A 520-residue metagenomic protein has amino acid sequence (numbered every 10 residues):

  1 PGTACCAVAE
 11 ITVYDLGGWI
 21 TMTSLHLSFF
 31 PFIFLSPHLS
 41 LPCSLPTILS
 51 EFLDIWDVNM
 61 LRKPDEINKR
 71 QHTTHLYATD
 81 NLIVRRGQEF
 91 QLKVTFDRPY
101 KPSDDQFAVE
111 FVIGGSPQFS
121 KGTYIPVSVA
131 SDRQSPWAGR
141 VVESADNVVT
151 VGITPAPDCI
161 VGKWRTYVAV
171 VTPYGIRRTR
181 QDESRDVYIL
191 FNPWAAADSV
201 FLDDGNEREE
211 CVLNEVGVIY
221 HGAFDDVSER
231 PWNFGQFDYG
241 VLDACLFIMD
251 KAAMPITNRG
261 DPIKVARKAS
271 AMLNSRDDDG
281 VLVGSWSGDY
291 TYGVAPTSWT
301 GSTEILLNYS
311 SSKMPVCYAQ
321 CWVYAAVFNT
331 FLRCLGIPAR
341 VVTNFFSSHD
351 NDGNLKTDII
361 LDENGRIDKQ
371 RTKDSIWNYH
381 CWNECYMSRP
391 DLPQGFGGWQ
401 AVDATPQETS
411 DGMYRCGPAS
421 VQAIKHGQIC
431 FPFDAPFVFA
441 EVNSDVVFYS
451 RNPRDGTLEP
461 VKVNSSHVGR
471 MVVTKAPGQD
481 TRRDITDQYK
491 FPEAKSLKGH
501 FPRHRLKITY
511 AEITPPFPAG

Functional and structural regions predicted by a protein language model:
T12, G17-W19, G301-N443: Hydrophobic/aromatic-rich core segments of domains that either
G17, A197-G336, R340, D350: Secondary-structure boundary elements
C43-H72, R503-I508: Proline/serine/threonine-rich low-complexity linkers at boundaries of modular beta-sandwich domains
I67-A108, A519-G520: Contiguous beta-strand segments within globular domains
V94, F501-G520: A structural signal for beta-rich interaction modules in eukaryotic proteins
K101-S135: Extended low-complexity, serine/threonine- and proline-enriched intrinsically disordered segments
P126-E215: Extended acidic/polar, glycine-enriched regions that form or flank non-catalytic beta-rich accessory modules
